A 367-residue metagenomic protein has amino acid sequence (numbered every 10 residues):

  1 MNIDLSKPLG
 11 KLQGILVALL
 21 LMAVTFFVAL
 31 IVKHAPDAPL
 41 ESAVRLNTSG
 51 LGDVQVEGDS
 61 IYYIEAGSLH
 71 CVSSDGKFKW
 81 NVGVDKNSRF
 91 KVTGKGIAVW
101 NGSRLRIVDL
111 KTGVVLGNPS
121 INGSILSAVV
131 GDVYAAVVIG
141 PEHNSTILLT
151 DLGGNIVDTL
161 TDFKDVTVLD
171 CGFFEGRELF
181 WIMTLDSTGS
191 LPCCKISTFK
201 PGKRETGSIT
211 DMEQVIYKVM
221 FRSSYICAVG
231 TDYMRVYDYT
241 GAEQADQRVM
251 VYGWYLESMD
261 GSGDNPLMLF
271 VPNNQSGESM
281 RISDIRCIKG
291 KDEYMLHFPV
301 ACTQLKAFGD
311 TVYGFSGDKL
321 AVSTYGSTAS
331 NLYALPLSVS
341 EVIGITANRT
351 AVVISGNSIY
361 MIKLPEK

Functional and structural regions predicted by a protein language model:
L12-I31: Hydrophobic membrane-insertion alpha-helices, especially the h-region of bacterial N-terminal signal peptides
K33-G52, S73-K86, D109, V114-P119 (+5 more regions): Aromatic (tryptophan-biased) beta-strands that constitute blades/sheets of beta-rich domains
N47-V56, V84-G94, N122-V133, K164-E175 (+4 more regions): Repeated scaffold domains used in trafficking and secretory/extracellular systems, primarily beta-propellers
S68-H70, R104-V108, H143-L149, T188-T198 (+4 more regions): Structural motif
S73-D75, L110-G113, T150-N155, F199-K203 (+4 more regions): Short loop/turn segments that connect beta-strands within beta-propeller blades
K79-D132, V236, D246, L256-C287 (+2 more regions): Structured, soluble extracytoplasmic/luminal domains of envelope-associated proteins
F90-C194: Non-cytosolic head/periplasmic domains of membrane-anchored proteins
T167-I288, D292-M295: Acidic, serine/threonine- and glycine-rich low-complexity intrinsically disordered segments that serve as flexible
